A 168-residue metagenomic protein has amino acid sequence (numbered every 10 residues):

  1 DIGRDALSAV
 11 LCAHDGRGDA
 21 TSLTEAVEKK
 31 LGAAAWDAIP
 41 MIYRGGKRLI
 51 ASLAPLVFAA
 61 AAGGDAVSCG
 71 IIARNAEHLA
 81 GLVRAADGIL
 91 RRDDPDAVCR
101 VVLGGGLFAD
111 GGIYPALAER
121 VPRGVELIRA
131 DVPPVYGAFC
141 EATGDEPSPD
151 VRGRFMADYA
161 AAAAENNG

Functional and structural regions predicted by a protein language model:
D1-D5: Loop-centered beta-sheet repeat module
L7-G168: ATP-binding/phosphotransfer module of carbohydrate and carboxylate kinases, centering on a glycine-rich
